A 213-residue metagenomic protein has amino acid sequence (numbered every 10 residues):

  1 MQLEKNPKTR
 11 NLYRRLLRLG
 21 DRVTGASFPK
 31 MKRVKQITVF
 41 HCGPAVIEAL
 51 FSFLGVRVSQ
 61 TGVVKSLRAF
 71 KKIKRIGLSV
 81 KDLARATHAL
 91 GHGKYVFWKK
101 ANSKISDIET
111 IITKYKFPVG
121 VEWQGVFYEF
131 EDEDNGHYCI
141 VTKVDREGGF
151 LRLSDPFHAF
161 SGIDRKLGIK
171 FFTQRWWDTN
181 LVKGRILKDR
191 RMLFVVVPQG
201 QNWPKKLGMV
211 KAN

Functional and structural regions predicted by a protein language model:
M1-G77, R146-E147, Q199, W203-N213: Active-site-adjacent structural segments surrounding the nucleophilic cysteine of cysteine proteases and isopeptidases
Q2-T9, K71, D132-E133, V144-N213: Noncatalytic regulatory segments and standalone regulatory/sensor domains
G43-V46, S79-A86, K104-I108: Stable alpha-helical elements in mature extracytoplasmic
A49-F53, R57, A86-L90, I111-K114: Structured segments of extracytoplasmic/periplasmic soluble domains in secreted or envelope-associated proteins
V56, H92-G93, F117, M209: Short aromatic/hydrophobic-glycine micro-motifs
L78, T87-K100: Mid-length scaffold segments of soluble, non-membrane domains
A101-H158: Active-site-adjacent substructure of cysteine-protease-like catalytic cores
